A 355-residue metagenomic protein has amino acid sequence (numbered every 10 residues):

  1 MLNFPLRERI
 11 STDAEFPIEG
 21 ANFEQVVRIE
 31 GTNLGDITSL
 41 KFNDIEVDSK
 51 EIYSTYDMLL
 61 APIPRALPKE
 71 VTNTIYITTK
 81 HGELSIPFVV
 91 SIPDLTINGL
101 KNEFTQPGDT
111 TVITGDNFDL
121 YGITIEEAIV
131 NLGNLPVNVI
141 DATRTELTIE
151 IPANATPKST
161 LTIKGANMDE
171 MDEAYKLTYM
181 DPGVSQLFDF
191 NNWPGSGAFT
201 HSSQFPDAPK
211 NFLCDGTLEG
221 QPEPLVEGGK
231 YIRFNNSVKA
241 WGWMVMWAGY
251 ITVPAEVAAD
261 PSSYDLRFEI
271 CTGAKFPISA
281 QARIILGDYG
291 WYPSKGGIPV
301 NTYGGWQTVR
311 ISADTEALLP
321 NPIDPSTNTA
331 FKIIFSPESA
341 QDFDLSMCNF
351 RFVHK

Functional and structural regions predicted by a protein language model:
M1-D36, H81-I125, P157, M168-S196: Beta-strand/beta-sandwich contexts
G35-E46, Y121-N134: Change to "...patches in solvent-exposed regions of secreted, membrane-anchored, or virion-exposed structural
I45-K50, G133-V139, G290-I298: Surface-exposed loop/edge segments in extracytoplasmic proteins
E51-T55, I140-T143, P299-Q307: Short proline/glycine- and polar residue-rich coil/turn motifs
D57-A61, T111, T145-I149, Q307-I311: Short strand-edge motifs at loop-to-beta-strand transitions and within beta-strands of extracellular beta-rich domains
I63-V71, I151-P157, P325: Surface-exposed, short loops/turns at beta-strand junctions within beta-sandwich domains
K69-K80, P157-N167, F331-F335: Short, aromatic- and glycine-rich surface loops/edge beta-strands on solvent-exposed regions
T124, K176-K355: Beta-rich carbohydrate-recognition modules and glycan-binding surfaces
